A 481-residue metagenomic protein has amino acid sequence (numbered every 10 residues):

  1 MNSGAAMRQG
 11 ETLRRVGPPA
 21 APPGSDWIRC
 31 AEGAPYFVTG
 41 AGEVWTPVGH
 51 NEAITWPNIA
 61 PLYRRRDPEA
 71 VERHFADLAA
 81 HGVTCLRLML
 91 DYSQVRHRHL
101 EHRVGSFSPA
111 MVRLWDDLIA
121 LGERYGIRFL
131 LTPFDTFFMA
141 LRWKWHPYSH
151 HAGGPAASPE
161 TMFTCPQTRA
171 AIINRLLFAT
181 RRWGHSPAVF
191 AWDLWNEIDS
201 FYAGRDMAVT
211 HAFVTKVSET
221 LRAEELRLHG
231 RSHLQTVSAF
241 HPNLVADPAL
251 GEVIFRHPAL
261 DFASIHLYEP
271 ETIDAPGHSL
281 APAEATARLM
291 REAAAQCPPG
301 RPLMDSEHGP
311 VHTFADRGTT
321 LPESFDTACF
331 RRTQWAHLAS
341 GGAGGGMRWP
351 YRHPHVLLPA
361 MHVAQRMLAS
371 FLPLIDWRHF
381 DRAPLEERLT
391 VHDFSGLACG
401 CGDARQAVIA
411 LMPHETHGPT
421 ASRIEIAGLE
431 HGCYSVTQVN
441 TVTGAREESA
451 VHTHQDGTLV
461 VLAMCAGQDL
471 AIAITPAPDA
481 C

Functional and structural regions predicted by a protein language model:
M1-D77, D403-I409, T420-E448, T453 (+1 more regions): Non-catalytic accessory regions flanking glycosidase/transglycosidase catalytic cores in CAZymes
R8-G10, P22-D274, R288: Active-site mouth of glycoside hydrolases
E43, G300-M304, P310-T313, D326-E448 (+1 more regions): Aromatic- and carboxylate-lined catalytic core of secreted/periplasmic carbohydrate-active enzymes
H81-G82, Y125, S186, A259 (+4 more regions): Structured helix-beta-strand junction loops
R98, L141, Y202, V245-D247 (+7 more regions): Short acidic, gly/pro-rich beta-turn/loop elements at beta-sheet edges and active-site/ligand-binding grooves
H257-F262, H266-P354: Catalytic-core region of carbohydrate-active enzymes that cleave or remodel glycosidic bonds
L459-V460: Short strand-edge motifs at loop-to-beta-strand transitions and within beta-strands of extracellular beta-rich domains
